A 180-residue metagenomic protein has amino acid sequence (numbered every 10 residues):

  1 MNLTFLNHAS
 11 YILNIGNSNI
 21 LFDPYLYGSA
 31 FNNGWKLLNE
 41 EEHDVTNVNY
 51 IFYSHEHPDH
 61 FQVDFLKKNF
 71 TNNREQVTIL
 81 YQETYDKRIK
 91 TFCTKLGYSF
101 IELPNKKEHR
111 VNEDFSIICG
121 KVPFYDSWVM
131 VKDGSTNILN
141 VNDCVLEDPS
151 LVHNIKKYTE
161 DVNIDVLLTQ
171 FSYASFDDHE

Functional and structural regions predicted by a protein language model:
M1-H43, Y125-D143: Conserved beta-strand hairpin/beta-sheet module of binuclear metal-dependent hydrolase folds, prominently
T4, T94-E113, H153, E160-N163 (+1 more regions): Binuclear metal-ion centers of metallo-dependent hydrolases, dominated by the metallo-beta-lactamase
L6, Q82, L103-K106, G120-V122 (+1 more regions): Conserved beta-strand termini and adjacent loop/short-helix elements that scaffold enzyme active sites in alpha/beta
I12, H109-I164: Catalytic core of the metallo-beta-lactamase
N17-E56, V63-K68, L146-D161: Pre-active-site segment of Zn-dependent metallo-hydrolases
G28-S29, E56-F61, D86-I89, E108-R110 (+3 more regions): Active-site environment of divalent metal-dependent phosphoester hydrolases
N39-K107: Active-site HxH/HxHxD metal-binding segment of metal-dependent hydrolases
V77-Y81, P149-E180: Cap/insert and terminal regions of metallo-dependent hydrolase folds
